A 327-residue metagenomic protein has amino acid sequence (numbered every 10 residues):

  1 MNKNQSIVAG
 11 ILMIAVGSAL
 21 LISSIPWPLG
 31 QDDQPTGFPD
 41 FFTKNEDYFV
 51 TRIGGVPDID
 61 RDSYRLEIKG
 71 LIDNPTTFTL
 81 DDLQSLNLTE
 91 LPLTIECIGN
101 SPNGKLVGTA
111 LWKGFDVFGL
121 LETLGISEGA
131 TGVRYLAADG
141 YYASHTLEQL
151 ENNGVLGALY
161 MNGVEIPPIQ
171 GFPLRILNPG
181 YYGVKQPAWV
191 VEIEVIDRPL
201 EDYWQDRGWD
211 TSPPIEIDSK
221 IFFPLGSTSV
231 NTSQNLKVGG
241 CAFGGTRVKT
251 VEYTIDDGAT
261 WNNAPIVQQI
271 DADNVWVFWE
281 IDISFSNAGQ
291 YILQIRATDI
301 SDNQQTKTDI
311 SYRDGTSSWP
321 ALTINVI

Functional and structural regions predicted by a protein language model:
M1-G30, I327: Secretory targeting signatures
W27-I327: Structured, non-membrane catalytic/scaffold regions adjacent to prosthetic-group chemistry
